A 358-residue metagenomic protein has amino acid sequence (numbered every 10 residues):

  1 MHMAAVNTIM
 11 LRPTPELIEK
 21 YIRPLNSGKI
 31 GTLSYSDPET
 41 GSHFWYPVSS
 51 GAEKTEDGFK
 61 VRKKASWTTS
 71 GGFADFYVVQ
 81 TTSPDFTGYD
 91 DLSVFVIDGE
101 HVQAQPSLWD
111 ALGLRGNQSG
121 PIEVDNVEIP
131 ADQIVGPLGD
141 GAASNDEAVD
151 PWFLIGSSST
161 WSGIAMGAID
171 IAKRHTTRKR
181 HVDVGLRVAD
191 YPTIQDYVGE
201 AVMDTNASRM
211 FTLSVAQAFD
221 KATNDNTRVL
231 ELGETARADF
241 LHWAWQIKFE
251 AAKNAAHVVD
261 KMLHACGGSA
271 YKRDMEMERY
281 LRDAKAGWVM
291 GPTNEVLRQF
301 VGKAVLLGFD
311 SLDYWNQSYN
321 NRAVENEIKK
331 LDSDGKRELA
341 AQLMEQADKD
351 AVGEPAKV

Functional and structural regions predicted by a protein language model:
M1-T69: Glycine-rich flavin
G28, S162-A165, I169, A201-T212 (+2 more regions): Alpha-helical transition-metal enzyme core signature, strongest for iron centers
K64-A104: A short core secondary-structure module
S66-G71, F153-S157, G287-M290: Glycine-rich phosphate/pyrophosphate-binding beta-alpha loops
D110-N206: Glycine-rich beta->alpha junctions and the first turn(s) of the following alpha-helix
D150-L154, R187-A201, D239-E250, E278-A286: Alpha-helical scaffold segments that form or flank carboxylate-/histidine-based iron centers
N206-E250, L263-Y271: C-terminal helix-coil-helix/basic helical segment that borders enzyme active sites and/or dimer interfaces and provides
C266-V358: Glycine-rich phosphate/cofactor-binding loops in nucleotide/flavin-utilizing enzymes
